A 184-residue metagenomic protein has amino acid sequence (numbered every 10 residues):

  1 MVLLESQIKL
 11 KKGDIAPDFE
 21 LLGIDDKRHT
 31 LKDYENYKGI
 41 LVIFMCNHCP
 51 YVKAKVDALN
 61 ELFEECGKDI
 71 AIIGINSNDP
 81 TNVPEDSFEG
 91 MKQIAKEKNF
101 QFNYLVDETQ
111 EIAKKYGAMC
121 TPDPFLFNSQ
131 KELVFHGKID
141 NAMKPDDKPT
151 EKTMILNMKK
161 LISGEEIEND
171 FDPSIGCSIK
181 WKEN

Functional and structural regions predicted by a protein language model:
M1-I162, E166-D170, S178-N184: Chalcogenol-based redox active-site neighborhoods
